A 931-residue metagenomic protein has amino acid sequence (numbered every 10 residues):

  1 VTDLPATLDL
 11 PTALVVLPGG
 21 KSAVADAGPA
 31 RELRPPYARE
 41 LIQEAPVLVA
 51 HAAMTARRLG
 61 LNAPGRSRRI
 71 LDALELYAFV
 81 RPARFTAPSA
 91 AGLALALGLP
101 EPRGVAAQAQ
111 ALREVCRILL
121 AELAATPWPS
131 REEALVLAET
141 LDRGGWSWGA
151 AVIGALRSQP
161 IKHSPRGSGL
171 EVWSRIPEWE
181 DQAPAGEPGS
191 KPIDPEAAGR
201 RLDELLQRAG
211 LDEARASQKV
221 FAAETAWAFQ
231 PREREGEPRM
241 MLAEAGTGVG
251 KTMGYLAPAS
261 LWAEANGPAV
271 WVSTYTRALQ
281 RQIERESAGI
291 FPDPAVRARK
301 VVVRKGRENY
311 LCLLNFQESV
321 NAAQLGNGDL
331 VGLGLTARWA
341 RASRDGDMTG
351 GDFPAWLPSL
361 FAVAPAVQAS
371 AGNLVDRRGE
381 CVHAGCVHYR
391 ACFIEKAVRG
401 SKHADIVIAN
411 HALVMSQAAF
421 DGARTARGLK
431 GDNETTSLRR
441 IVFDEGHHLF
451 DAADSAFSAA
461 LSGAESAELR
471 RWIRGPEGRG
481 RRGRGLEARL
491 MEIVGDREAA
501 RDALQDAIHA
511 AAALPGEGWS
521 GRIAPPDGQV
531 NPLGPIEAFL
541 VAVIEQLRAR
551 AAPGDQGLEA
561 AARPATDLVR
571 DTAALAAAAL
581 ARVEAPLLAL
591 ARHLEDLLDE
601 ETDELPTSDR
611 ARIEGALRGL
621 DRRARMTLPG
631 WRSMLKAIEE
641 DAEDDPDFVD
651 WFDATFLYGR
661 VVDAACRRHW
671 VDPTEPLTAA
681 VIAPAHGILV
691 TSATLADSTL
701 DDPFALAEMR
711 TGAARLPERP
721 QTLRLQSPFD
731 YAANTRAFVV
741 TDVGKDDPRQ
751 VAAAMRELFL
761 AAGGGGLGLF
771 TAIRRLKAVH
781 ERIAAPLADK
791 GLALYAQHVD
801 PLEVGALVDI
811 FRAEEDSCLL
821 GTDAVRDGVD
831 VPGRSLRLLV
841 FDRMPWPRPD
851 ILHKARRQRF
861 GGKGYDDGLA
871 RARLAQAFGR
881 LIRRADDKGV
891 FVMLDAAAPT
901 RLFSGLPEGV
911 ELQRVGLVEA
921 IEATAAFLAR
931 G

Functional and structural regions predicted by a protein language model:
P11-L123: Conserved DEDDh/DEDDy metal-dependent 3′-5′ exonuclease domain
S89-Q159, F891: Acidic, Mg2+-coordinating catalytic module of metal-dependent nucleases/exonucleases that use a two-metal-ion mechanism
S190-A243: Conserved pre-motif I regulatory segment
P192-D203, P268-A269, T274-D405, A412 (+2 more regions): A substrate-engagement module of RecA-like helicase motors
R234-P258: Walker A/P-loop
A371-K402, A418-L429, D596-T741, D747-R749 (+2 more regions): A contiguous, basic/glycine-rich beta-loop/short-helix subdomain that forms a polymer-engagement track
P728-D746, V799-P899: Conserved RecA-like P-loop NTPase helicase motor core
I773-H798: Conserved helicase motor "Helicase C" RecA-like lobe of SF1/SF2 P-loop NTPases
